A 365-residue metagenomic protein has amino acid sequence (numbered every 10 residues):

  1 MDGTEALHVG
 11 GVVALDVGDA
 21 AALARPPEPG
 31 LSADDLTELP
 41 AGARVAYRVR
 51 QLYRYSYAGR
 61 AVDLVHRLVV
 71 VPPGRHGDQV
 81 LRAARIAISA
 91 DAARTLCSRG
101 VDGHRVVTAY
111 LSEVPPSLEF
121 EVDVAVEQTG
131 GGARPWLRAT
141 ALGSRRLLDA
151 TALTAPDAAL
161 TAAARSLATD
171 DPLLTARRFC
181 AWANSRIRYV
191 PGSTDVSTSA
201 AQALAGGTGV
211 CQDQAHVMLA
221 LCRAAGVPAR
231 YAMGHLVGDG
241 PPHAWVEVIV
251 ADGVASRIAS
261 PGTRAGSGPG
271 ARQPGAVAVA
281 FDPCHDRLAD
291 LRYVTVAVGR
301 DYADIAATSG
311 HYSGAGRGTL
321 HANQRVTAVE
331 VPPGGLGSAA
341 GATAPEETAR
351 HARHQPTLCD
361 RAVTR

Functional and structural regions predicted by a protein language model:
M1-T129: Intrinsically disordered, low-complexity N-terminal segments that are enriched in acidic
G3, A181, D213-G316: Hydrophobic/aromatic-rich core segments of domains that either
T4-A21, V250-G275, S338-Q355: Intrinsically disordered, low-complexity terminal tails and inter-domain linkers enriched for S/T/G/P/D/E
V65, D78, A83-R85, H104 (+8 more regions): Generic secondary-structure boundary/loop-capping signal
A92-T95, S144-R145, R287-T295: Short, surface-exposed linear segments at secondary-structure transitions and domain or protein termini
V126-G130, R134-G209, G266-P269, Y302 (+5 more regions): Secondary-structure boundary elements
